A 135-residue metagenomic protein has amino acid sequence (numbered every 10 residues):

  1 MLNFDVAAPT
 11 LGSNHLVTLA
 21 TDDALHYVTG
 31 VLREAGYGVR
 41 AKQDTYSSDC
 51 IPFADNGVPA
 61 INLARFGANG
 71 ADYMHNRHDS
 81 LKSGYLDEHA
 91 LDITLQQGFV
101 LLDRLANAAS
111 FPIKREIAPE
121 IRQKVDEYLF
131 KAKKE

Functional and structural regions predicted by a protein language model:
M1-Y73: Metal-dependent peptidase/peptidase-like ectodomains
G70-E135: His/Asp/Glu-rich mid-to-C-terminal helical/loop segments that flank catalytic regions of hydrolases
